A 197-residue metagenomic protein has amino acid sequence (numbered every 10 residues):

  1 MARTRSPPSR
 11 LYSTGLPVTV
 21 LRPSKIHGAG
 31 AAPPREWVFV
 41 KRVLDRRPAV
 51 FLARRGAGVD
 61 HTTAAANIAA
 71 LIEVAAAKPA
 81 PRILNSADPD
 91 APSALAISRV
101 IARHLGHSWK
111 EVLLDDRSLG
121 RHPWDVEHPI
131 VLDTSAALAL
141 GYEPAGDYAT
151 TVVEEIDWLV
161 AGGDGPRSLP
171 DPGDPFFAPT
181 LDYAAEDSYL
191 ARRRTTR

Functional and structural regions predicted by a protein language model:
M1: N-terminal Rossmann-like NAD(P)+-binding domain of SDR-like oxidoreductases, especially those catalyzing
R5-G30: Conserved beta-loop-beta element that borders a ligand/cofactor-binding pocket
S6, P34-F39, L52-A76, R82-N85: Substrate-positioning beta->alpha
G28, L52-G58, L84-P92, W124-D125 (+1 more regions): Glycine-rich Rossmann NAD(P)(H)-binding loop
V40-A53, H107-V112: A short C-terminal helix-loop "cap" of Rossmann-like NAD(P)-dependent dehydrogenase/epimerase domains
T63, P92, L132, E143-D147: Residue-level signal for the nucleotide or nucleotide-sugar donor/cofactor binding architecture
L71-D133, E154, G165-R197: Mid/C-terminal beta-alpha module of Rossmann-like enzyme folds, strongest in SDR-family dehydrogenases/epimerases
